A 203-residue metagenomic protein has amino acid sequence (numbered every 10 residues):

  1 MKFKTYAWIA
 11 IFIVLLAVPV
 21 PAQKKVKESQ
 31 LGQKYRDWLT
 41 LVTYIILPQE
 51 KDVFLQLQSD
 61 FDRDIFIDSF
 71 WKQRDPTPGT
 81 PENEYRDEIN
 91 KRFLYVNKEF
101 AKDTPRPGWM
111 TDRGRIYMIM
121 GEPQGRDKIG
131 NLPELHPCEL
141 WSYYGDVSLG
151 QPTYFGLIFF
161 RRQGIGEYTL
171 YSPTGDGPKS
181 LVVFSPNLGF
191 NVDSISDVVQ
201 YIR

Functional and structural regions predicted by a protein language model:
M1-W8: Bacterial N-terminal signal peptides that target proteins for export
W8-A17: Bacterial N-terminal signal peptides
V18-A22: Sec/Tat signal peptide C-region and signal peptidase I cleavage site
Q23-R203: Residues within mature, well-folded domains
